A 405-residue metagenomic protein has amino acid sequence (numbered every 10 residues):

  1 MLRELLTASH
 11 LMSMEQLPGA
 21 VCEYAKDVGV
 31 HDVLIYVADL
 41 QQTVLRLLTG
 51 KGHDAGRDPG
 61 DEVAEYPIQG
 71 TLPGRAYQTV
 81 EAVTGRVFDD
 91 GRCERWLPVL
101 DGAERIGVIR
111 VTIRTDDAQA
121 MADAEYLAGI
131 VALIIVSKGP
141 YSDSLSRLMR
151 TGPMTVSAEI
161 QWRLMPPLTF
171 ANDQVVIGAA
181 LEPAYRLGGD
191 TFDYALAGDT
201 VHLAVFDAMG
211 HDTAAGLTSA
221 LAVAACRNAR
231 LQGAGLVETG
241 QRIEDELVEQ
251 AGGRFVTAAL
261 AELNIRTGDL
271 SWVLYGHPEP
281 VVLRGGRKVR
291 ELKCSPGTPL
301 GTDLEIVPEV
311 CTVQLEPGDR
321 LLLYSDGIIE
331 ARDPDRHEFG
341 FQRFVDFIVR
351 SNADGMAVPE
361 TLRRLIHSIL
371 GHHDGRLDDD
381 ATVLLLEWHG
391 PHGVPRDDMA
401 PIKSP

Functional and structural regions predicted by a protein language model:
P18-V80, Y275-G276, G297: Structured interaction and signal-relay segments at domain junctions
G19-H31, P153, S157-P166, G216-P296 (+4 more regions): Catalytic core of PPM/PP2C metal-dependent serine/threonine phosphatase domains
V83-R86, G91-G102: A short, aliphatic-rich beta-strand micro-motif
D90, A258, C294-D335, G375-D378: Acidic loop->beta-strand submotif enriched in PP2C/PPM serine/threonine phosphatases
D116-V136, L221-A224: Amphipathic alpha-helical "output/dimerization" segments
Q119-A122, D212-Q232, P296, R320-H373 (+1 more regions): Active-site-proximal, acidic helix/loop segment immediately C-terminal to a metal-coordinating Asp/Glu
Y126-L187: Regulatory cytosolic signal-relay segments
D199-D212, W272-L274, Q314-D335, L385: Conserved beta-strand-loop-short alpha-helix elements that form and flank the Mn2+/Mg2+-coordinating active site
